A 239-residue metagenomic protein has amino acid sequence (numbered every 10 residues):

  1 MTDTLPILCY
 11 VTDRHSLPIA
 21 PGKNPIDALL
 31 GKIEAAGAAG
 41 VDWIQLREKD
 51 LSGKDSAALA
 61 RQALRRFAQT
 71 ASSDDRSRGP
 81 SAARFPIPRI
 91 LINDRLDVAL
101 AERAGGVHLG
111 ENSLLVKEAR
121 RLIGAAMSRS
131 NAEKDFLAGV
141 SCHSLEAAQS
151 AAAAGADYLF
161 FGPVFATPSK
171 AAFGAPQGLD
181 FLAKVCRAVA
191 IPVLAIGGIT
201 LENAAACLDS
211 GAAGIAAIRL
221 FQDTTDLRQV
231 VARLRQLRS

Functional and structural regions predicted by a protein language model:
M1-S72, R84-V116, R121-A126, E133-D157 (+6 more regions): Conserved N-terminal beta1-alpha1 strand-loop-helix module at the mouth
S77-R78, M127: Short linear segments in intrinsically disordered or otherwise low-structure-confidence regions
G79-A83: Residue-level signature of catalytic and energy-coupling elements of molecular machines, predominantly ATP/GTP-dependent
F161, A195-I199, A217-R219: Glycine-rich beta-strand-to-loop/alpha-helix junction loops that act as flexible
S169-A171: Glycine/threonine-rich flexible loop motifs
L179-F181: Conserved acetyl-CoA-binding loop-helix of GNAT-fold acetyltransferases
A213-G214: Internal alpha/beta core interface subdomains
